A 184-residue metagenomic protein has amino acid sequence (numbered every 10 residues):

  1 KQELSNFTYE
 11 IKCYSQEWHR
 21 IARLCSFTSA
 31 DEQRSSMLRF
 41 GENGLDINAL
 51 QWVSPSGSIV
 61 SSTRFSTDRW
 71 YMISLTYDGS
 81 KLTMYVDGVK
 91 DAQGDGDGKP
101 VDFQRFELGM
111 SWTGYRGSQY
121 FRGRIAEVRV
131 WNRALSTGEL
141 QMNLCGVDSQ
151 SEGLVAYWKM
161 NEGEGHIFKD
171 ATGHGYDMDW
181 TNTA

Functional and structural regions predicted by a protein language model:
K1-Y176: Extracellular glycan-associated modules
Y176-A184: Extracellular glycan-recognition surfaces and repeat-rich motifs
